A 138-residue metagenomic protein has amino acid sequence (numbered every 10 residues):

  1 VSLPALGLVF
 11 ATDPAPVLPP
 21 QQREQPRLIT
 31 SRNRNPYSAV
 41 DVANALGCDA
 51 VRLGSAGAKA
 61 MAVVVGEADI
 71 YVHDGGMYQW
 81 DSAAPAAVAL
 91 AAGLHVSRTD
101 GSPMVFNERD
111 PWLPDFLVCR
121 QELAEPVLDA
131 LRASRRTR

Functional and structural regions predicted by a protein language model:
V1-P14: DPxDG-like acidic metal-binding loop motif
Q22-R138: An extended, acidic
